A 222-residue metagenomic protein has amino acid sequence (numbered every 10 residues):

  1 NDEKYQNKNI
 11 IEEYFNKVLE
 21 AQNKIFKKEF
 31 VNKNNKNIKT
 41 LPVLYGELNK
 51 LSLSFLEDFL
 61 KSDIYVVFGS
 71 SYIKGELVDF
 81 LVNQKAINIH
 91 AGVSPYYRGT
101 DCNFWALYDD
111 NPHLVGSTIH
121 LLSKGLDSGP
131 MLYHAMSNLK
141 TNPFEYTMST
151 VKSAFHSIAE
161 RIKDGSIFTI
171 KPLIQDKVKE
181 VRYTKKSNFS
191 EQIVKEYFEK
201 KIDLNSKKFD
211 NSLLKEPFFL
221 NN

Functional and structural regions predicted by a protein language model:
N1-N222: One-carbon transfer enzymes
